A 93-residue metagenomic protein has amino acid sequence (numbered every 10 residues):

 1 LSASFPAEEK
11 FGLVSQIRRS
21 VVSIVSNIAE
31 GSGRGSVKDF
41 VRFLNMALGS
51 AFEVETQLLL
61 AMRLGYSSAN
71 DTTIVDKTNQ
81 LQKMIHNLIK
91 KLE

Functional and structural regions predicted by a protein language model:
L1-E93: Amphipathic alpha-helical assembly/interaction segments
